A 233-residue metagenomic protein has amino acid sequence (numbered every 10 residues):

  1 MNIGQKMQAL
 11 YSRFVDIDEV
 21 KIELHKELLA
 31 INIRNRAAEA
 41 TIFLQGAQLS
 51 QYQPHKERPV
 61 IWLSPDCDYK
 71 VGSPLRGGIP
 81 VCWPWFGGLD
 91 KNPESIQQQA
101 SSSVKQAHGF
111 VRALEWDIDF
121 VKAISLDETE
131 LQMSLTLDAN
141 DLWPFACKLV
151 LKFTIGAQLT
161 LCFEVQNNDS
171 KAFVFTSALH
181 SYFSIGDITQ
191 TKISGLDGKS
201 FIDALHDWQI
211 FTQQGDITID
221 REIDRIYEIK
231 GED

Functional and structural regions predicted by a protein language model:
N2-R76: Beta-strand-rich N-terminal accessory domains
H25-E27, R36, G46, F110-E115 (+3 more regions): Residues that act as N-cap/strand-start positions at coil-to-secondary-structure junctions
I42, F163-D169: Asparagine-centered strand-capping/turn motif at beta-strand->loop junctions
G72-G109, S194-Q209: Beta-strand/loop-rich accessory regions of lumenal/periplasmic or secreted enzymes, predominantly carbohydrate-active
A100-I155: Extended, loop-rich substrate-binding clefts of extracytoplasmic carbohydrate-active enzymes
D138-N140, N168-S170, G186: Short coil/turn motifs at secondary-structure junctions
A172-V174, Y182-D233: Active-site/ligand-binding surface loops and adjacent short beta/alpha elements that line catalytic pockets across
